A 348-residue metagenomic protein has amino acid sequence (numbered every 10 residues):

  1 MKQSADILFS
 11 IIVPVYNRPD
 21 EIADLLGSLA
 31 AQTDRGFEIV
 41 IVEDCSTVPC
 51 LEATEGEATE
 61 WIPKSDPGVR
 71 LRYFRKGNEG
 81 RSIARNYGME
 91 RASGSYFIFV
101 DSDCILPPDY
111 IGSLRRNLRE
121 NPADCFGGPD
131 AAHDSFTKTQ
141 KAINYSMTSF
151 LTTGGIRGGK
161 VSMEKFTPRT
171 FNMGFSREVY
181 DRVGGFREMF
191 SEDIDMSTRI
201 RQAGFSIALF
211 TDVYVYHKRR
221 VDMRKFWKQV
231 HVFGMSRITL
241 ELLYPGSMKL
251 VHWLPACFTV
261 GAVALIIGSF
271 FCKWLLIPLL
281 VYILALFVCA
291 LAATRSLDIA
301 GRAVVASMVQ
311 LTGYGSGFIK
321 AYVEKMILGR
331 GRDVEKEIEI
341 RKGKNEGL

Functional and structural regions predicted by a protein language model:
G27-G36: Short, acidic, metal-binding catalytic loop of nucleotide-sugar glycosyltransferases
S28, E43-T54, N78, D101-P107: A conserved acidic beta->alpha catalytic loop
K76-A92, S113, M163, T167-T170: Glycine-rich, basic loop-to-helix element that forms the pyrophosphate-binding segment of sugar-nucleotide handling
F97: Short aromatic/hydrophobic "clamp" motif used to bind/position activated sugar donors
D109-K141, V213, K218: Conserved donor NDP-sugar-binding/catalytic core segment of glycosyltransferases
G128-D134, I143-F166, T170, D181 (+1 more regions): Short, flexible, basic/aromatic active-site loop/helix in glycosyltransferases
R187-M248: Catalytic donor/gating beta->alpha subdomain of glycosyltransferases that bind UDP-sugars
F258-L328: Membrane-embedded multi-pass helical conduit in multi-pass membrane proteins, especially envelope-biosynthetic
